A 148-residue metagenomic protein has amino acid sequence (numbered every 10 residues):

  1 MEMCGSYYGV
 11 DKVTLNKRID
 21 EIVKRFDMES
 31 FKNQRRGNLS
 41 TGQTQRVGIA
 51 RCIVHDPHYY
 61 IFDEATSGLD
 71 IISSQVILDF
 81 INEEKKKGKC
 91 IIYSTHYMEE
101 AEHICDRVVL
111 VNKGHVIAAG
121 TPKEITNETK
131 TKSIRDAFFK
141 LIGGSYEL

Functional and structural regions predicted by a protein language model:
E2, S6, V13-F31: Conserved ABC ATPase "signature" region
R35-L39: Conserved ABC ATPase signature
I49: Hydrophobic anchor residue at the start of the ABC signature
D56: Conserved catalytic motifs of ABC-family nucleotide-binding domains
Y60-D63: Catalytic Walker B motif of ABC-type/P-loop ATPase nucleotide-binding domains
A119-G120: ABC ATPase "signature
